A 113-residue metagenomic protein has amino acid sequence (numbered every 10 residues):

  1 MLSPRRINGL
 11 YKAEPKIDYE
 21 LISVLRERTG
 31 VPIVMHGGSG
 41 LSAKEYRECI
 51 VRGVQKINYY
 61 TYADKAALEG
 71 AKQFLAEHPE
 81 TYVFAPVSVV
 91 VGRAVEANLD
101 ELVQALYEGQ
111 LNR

Functional and structural regions predicted by a protein language model:
M1, P32-V34, K56: Structural preference for beta-strand elements that scaffold enzyme active sites
M1-E20: Glycine/Thr-rich beta-alpha phosphate-binding loop at enzyme active sites
P4-N8, R52-G70: Glycine-rich phosphate-binding active-site loops on the catalytic face of alpha/beta enzymes
E14-M35: Alpha-helix-loop-beta-strand connector modules within alpha/beta enzyme cores
P15-Y19, A43, T61, K65 (+1 more regions): Electropositive phosphate-/nucleotide-binding environments in soluble metabolic enzymes
G38-V54: Catalytic cores of alpha/beta
Q73-R113: Extended, intrinsically disordered, low-complexity segments
